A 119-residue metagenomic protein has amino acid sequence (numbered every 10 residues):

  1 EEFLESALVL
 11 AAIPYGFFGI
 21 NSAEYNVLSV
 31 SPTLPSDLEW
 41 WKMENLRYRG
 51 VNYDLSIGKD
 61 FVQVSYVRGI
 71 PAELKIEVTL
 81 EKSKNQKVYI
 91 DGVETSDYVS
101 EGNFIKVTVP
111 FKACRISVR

Functional and structural regions predicted by a protein language model:
E1-R119: Non-catalytic C-terminal accessory modules of carbohydrate-active enzymes
